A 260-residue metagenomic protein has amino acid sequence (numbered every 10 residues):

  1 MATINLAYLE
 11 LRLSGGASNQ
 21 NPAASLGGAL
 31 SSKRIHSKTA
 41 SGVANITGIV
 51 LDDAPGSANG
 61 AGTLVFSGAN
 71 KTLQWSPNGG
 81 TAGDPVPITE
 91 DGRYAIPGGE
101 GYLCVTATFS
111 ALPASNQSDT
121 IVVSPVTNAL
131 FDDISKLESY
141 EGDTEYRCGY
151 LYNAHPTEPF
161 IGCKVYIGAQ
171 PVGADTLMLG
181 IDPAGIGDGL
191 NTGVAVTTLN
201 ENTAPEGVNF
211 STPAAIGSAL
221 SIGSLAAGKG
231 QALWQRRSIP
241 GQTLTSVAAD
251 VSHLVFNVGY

Functional and structural regions predicted by a protein language model:
M1-I49, Q117-Y260: Long, small/polar-residue-biased beta-strand-and-loop interaction regions
S37-I121: Extended, beta-strand-rich, solvent-exposed assembly scaffolds of outer structural proteins
